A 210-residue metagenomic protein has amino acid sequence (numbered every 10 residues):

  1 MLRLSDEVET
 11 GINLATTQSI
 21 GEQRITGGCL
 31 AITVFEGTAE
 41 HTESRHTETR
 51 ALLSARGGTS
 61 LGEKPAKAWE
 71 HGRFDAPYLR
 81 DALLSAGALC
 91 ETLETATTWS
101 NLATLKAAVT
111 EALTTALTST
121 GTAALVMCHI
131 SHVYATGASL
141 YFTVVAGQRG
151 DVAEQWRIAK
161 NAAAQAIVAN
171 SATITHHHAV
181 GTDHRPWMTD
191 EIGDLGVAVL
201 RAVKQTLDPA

Functional and structural regions predicted by a protein language model:
M1-A162, N170: C-terminal substrate-recognition/cap domain of FAD-linked oxidoreductases
T98, H178, D208: Conserved acidic catalytic centers in enzymes
T110, R157, Q165, I174 (+2 more regions): Long, contiguous binding/interaction regions
V126, S171-A172, A202, D208: Generic secretory/membrane-interface signal
T173-V180: Short acidic/histidine-rich active-site segments
G181-A210: Activity-critical C-terminal alpha-helical subdomain
